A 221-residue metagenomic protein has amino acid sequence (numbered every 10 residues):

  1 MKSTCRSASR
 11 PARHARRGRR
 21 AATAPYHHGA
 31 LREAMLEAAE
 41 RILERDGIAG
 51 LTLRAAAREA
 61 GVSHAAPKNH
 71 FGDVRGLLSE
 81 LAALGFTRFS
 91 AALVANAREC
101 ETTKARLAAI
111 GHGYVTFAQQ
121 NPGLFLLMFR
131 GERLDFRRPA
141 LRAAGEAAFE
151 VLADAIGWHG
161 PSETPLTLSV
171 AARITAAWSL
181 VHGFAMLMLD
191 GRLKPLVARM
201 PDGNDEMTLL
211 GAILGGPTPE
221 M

Functional and structural regions predicted by a protein language model:
M1-D46, R54-A55, E59, G76-S79: Basic, helix-initiating cap at the start of DNA-binding domains
M1-S3, S7-R10, I156-G157, L187 (+1 more regions): Intrinsic, short, N-terminal disordered tails of RNA polymerase sigma-factor systems
G29-E37, E44, A49-G50, H70-V94 (+3 more regions): An amphipathic alpha-helix adjacent to DNA-recognition modules
G61-F71: Short hydrophobic/aromatic patch on the recognition helix
L84-L107, P139-A147, G160-E163: Amphipathic alpha-helical linker/stalk segments
V94-L124, G145, T167, R173-A177: Hydrophobic alpha-helical connector segments
A95, M128-D135, K194-P195: Short linear capping/connector segments at secondary-structure termini
F136-R142, E146, H159-G211, E220-M221: Hydrophobic/aromatic-rich alpha-helical bundle segments in the mid-to-C-terminal region
